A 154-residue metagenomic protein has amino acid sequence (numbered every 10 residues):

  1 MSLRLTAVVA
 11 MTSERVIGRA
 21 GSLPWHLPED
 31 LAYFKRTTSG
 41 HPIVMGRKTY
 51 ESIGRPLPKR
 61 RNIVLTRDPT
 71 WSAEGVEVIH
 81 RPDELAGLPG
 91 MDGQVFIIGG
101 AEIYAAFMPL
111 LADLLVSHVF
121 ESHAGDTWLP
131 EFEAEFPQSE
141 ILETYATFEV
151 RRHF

Functional and structural regions predicted by a protein language model:
S2-F154: Enzymes that bind and transform nitrogen-containing heteroaromatic metabolites
